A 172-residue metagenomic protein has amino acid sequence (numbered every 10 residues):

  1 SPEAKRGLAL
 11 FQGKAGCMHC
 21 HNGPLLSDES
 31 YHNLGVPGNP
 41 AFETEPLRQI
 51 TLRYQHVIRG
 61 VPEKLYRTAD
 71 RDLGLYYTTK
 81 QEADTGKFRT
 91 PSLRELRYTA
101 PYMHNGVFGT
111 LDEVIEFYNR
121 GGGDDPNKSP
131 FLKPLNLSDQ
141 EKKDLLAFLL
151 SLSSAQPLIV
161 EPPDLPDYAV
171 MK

Functional and structural regions predicted by a protein language model:
S1-P2, S138-Q140: Ser/Thr-centered flexible coil motifs
S1-V107, E113-E116, G123-D124, V160-K172: Short glycine/threonine-rich turn/loop motifs
F88-P91, Y98, L132, Q140-L146: Active-site lining segments that contact anionic ligands and/or coordinate catalytic metals
L93, D124-S138: Axial heme c-ligation environment in periplasmic c-type cytochrome domains
Y118-N119, F131: A hydrophobic, small-residue-rich beta->alpha segment in the mid-to-C-terminal subdomain of diverse proteins
S129, Q140, L146, L152-K172: Middle-to-C-terminal accessory/interaction subdomains
